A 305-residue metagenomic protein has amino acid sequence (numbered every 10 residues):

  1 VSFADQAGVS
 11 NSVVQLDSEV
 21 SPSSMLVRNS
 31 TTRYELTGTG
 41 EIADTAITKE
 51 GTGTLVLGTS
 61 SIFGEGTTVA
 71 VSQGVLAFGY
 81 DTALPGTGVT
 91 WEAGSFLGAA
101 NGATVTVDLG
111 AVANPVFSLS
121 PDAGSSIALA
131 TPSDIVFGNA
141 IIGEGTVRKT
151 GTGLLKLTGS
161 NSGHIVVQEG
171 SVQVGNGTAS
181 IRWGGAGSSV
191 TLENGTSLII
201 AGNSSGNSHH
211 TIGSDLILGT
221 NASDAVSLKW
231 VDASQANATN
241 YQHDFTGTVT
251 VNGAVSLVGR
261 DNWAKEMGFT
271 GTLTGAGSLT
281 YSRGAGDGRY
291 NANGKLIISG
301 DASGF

Functional and structural regions predicted by a protein language model:
S2-I62, T90-G159, A186-S303: Extracellular, surface-exposed repeat architectures
D81: Conserved catalytic/binding loops enriched for acidic/polar residues
I165: Phosphate/pyrophosphate-binding loops and the adjoining catalytic core of nucleotide-dependent enzymes
S180-G184: Beta-strand-dominated lipid-handling architectures at cellular/organellar boundaries
